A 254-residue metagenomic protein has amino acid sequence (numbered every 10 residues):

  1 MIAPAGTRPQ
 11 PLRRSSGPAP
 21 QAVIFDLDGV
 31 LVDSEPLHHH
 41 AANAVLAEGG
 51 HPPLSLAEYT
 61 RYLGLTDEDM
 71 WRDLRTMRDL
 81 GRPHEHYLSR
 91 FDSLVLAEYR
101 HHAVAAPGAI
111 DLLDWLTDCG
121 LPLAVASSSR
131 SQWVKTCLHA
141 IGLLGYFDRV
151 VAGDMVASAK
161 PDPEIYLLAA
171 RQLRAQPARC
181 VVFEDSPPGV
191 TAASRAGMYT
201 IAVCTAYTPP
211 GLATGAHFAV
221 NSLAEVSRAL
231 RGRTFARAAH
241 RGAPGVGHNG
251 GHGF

Functional and structural regions predicted by a protein language model:
M1-A22, D114-T117, R130-F254: Asp-based, Mg2+/Mn2+-dependent phosphohydrolase catalytic module
P9-C119: N-terminal helical cap/lid subdomain that shapes the substrate entry/recognition surface in HAD-like hydrolases
L27, Y62, P122, V151 (+1 more regions): Short glycine/serine/threonine-biased micro-segments
V30, S127-S129: Conserved phosphate-coupling serine/threonine residues in phosphotransfer and NTP-handling enzymes
D33, A103, V125, A157 (+1 more regions): Residue-level marker of alpha-helix boundaries and capping positions
R100-V104, S128, A196-G197: Short, flexible loop segments at the rims of nucleotide/cofactor-binding pockets, characterized by
A109, A126-S127: Small side chains
A124-V125, A202: Hydrophobic beta-strand core positions in alpha/beta domains
